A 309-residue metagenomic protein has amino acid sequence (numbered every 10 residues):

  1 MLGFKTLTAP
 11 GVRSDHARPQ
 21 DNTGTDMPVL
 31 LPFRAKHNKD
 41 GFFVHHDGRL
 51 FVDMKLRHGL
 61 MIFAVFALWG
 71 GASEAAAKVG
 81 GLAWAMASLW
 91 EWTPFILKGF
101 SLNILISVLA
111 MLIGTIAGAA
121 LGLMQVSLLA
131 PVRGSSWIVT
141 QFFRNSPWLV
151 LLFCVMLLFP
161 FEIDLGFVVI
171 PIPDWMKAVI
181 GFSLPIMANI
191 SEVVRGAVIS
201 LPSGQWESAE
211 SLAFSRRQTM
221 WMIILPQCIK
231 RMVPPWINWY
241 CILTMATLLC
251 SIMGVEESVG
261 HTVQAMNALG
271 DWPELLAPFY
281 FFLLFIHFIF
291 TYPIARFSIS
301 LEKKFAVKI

Functional and structural regions predicted by a protein language model:
L2-I309: Transmembrane alpha-helices and adjacent helix-loop boundaries
